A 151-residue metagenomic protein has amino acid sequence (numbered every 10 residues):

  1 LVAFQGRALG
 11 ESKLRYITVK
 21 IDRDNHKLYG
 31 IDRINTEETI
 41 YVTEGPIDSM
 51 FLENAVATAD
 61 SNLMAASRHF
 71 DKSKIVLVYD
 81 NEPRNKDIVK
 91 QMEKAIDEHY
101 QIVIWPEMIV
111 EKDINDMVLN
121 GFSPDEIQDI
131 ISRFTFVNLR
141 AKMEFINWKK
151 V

Functional and structural regions predicted by a protein language model:
L1-K74, D87-V89: Phosphate-handling DNA/RNA-contact segment within nucleic-acid enzymes
V42, F70, K74-Y79, V89-V151: Replication-associated primase and helicase/ATPase modules
